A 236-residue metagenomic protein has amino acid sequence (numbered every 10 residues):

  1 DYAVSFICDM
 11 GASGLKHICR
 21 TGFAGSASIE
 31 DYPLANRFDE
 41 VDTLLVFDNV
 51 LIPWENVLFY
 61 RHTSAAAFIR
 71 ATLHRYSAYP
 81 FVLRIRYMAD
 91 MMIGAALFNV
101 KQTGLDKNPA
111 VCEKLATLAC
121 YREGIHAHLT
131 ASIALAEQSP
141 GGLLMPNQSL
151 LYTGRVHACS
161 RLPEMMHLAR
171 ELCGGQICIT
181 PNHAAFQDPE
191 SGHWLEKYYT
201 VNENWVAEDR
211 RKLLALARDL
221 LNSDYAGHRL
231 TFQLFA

Functional and structural regions predicted by a protein language model:
D1-R84: FAD-binding core of flavoproteins
E40, A78, I85, A89 (+5 more regions): Generic structural signal for well-ordered, non-membrane alpha-helical segments in soluble metabolic enzymes
N56-V57, L105-N108, G124-A131, L135-Q138 (+2 more regions): Intrinsically disordered or highly flexible coil/loop and linker segments, enriched in small and charged/polar residues
R70-S77, A134-L144: Short acidic (Asp/Glu) and glycine-rich catalytic loops that position anionic groups and cofactors
P80-S139: Extended amphipathic alpha-helical segments enriched in small hydrophobics
C112-A116, L144-Y152: Short, charged, amphipathic alpha-helical segments
S149-A236: Alpha-helix capping/hinge segments and adjacent helical runs
